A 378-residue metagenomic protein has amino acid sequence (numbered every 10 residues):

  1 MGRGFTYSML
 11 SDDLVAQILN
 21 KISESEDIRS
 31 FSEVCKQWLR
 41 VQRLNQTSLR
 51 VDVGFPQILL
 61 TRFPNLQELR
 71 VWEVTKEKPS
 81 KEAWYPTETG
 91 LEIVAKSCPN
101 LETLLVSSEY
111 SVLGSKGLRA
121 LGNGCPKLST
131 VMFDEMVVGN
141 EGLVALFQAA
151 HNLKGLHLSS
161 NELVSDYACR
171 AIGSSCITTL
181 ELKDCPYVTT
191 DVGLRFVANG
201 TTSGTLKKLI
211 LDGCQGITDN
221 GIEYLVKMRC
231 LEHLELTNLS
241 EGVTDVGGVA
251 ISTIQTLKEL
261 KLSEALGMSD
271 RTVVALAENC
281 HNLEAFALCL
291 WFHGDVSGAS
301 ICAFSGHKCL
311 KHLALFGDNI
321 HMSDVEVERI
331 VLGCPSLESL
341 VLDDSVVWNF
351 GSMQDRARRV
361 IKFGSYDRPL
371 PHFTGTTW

Functional and structural regions predicted by a protein language model:
M1-D134, G139-F147, H151, G155 (+3 more regions): N-terminal adaptor-interaction module of cullin-RING ubiquitin ligase components
G2, L14, T75-S80, G124 (+5 more regions): C-terminal capping region of solenoid repeat domains
